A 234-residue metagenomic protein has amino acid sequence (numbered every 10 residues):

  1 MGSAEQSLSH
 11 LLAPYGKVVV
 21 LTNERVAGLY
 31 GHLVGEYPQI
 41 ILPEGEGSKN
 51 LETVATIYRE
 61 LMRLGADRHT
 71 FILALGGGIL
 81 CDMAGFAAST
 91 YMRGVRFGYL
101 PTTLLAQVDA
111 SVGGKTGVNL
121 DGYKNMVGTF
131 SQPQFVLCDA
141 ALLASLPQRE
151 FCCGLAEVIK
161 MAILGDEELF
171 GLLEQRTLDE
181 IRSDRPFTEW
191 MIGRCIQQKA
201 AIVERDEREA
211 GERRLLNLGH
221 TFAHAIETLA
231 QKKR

Functional and structural regions predicted by a protein language model:
M1-F71: ATP/NTP phosphate-donor binding region
V18-V19, I72, F97, F135 (+1 more regions): A residue-level structural signature of the nucleotidyltransferase/glycosyltransferase Rossmann-like core
E44-G45, L75-G77, L218-G219: Glycine-rich beta-strand-to-loop/alpha-helix junction loops that act as flexible
Y58-L75, A84-Y99: Non-catalytic interfacial helical region
I79-F86, Q107, H224-A225: Short glycine/serine/threonine-rich phosphate/pyrophosphate-binding segments that cradle anionic phosphate groups
F86-D179: A glycine/threonine-rich phosphate-anchoring loop and its flanking beta-alpha core in nucleotide/phosphate-binding
L172, R176-R234: Active-site segments that bind and position negatively charged phosphate/pyrophosphate groups
